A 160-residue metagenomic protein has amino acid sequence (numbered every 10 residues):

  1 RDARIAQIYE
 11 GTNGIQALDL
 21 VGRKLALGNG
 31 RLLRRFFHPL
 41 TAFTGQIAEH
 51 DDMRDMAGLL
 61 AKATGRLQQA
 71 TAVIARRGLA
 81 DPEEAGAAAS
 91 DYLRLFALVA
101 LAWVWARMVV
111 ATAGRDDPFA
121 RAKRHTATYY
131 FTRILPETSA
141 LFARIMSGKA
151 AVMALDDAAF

Functional and structural regions predicted by a protein language model:
R1-G22, D91-W103: Conserved phosphate/anionic-ligand binding catalytic regions in large, soluble enzymes, centered on
D2-Q16, L27-G28, H38-L40, T44-I47: Structured mid-domain segments that build the active-site/substrate or prosthetic-cofactor binding neighborhood
K24-L27, A42-F160: C-terminal amphipathic alpha-helical interaction region
